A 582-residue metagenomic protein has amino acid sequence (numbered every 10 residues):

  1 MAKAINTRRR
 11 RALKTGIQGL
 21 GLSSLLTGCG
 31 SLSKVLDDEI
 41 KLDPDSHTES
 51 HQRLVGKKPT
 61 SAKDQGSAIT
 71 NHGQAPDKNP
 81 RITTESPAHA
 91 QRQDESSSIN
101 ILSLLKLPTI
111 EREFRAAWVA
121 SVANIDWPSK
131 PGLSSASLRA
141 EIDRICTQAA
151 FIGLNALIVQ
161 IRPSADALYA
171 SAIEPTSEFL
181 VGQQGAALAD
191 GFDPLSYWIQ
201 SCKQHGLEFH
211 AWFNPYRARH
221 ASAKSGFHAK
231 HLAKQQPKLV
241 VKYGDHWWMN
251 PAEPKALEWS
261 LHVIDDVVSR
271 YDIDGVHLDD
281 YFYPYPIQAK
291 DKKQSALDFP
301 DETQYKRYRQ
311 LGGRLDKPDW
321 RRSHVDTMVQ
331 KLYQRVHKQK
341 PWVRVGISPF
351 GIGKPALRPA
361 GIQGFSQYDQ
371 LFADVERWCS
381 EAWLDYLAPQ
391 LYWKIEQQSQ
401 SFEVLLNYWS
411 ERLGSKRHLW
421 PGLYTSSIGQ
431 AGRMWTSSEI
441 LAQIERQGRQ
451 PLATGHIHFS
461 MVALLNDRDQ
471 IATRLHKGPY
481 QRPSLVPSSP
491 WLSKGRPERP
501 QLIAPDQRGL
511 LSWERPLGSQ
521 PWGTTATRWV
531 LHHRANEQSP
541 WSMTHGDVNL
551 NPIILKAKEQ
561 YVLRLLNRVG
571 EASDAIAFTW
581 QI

Functional and structural regions predicted by a protein language model:
I5-N6, R11-S33: N-terminal export signals
A120, N124-S137, Y216-D266: Active-site-adjacent "subsite" loops/lids of carbohydrate-active enzymes
A140-A165: Catalytic domains of carbohydrate-active enzymes, especially glycoside hydrolases
R162, Q200, H205, K234-W383 (+1 more regions): Polysaccharide-binding and catalytic clefts of secreted carbohydrate-active enzymes
Y386-I395, R417-V486: Substrate-binding cleft of secreted/luminal carbohydrate-active enzymes
G509-G523: Conserved aromatic anchor
L555-E571: Beta-strand-rich modules
G570-I582: Extracellular fibronectin type III
